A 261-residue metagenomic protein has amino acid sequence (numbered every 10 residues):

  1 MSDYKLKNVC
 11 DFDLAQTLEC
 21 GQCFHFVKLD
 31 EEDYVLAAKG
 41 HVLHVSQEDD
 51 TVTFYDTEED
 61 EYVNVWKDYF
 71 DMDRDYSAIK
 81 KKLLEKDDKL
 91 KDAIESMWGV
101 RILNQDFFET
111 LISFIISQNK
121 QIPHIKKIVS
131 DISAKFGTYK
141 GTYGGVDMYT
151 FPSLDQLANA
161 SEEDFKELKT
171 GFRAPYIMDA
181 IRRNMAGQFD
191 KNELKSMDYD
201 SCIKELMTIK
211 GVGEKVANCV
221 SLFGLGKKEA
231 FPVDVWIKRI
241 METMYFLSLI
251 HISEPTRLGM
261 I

Functional and structural regions predicted by a protein language model:
M1-L249, S253, R257: HhH-family (HhH-GPD) DNA N-glycosylase catalytic core used in base-excision repair
